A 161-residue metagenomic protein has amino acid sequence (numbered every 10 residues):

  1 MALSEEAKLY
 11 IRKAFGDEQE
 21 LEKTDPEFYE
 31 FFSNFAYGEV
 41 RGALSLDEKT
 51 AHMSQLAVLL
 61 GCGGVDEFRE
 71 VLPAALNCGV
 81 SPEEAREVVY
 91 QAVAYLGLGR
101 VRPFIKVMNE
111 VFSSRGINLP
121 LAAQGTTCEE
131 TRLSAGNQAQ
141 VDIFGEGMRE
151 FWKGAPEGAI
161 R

Functional and structural regions predicted by a protein language model:
M1-K49, N77, V101-R161: Acidic, glycine/proline-rich low-complexity segments that act as flexible tails and inter-domain linkers
E30-S33, G61-R69: Short acidic alpha-helix initiation/capping motifs at coil-to-helix transition points, especially at protein N-termini
Y37, R41, V71, A94-L98: Broad hydrophobic/π-residue packing in well-ordered secondary structure
T50-L59, F68, L72, A85-V89: Short, structured motif recognition centered on aromatic/hydrophobic residues
L60, C78, Q91-L98: A short structural micro-motif
G64-R86, R100-S113: Extended intrinsically disordered, low-complexity coil regions enriched in Ser, Thr, Gly, Ala and often Pro
